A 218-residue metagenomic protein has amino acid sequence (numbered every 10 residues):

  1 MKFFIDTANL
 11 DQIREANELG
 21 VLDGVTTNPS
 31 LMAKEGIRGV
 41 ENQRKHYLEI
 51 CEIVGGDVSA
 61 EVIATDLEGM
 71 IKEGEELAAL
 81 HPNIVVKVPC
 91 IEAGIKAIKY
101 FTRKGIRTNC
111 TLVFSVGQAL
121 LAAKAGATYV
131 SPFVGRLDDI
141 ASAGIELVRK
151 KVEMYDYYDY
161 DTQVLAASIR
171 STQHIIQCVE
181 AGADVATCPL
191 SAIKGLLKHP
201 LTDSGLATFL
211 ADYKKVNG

Functional and structural regions predicted by a protein language model:
F3-I5, N9-I13, L19-V21, T27-Y100 (+1 more regions): Active-site beta->alpha loop and helix N-cap motifs at the rims of alpha/beta catalytic domains
D11-L19, G69-E73, A97, S115-A125 (+1 more regions): Catalytic cores of alpha/beta
G20-G24, L80-I84, Y100-N109, K124-S131 (+1 more regions): Glycine-enriched alpha-helix->loop->beta-strand junction motifs that scaffold or abut catalytic
N28, V86, A122, C178 (+1 more regions): Conserved, mostly hydrophobic/aromatic
P29-A33, L112, Y129-I140, A183-T202: Glycine-rich phosphate-binding active-site loops on the catalytic face of alpha/beta enzymes
R44-V58, I95-T108, G144-V164, A207-G218: Alpha-helix-loop-beta-strand connector modules within alpha/beta enzyme cores
T111-L165: A contiguous pocket-lining binding segment that forms or flanks enzyme active sites
Y155-G218: C-terminal alpha-helical cap/extension of soluble enzyme domains
